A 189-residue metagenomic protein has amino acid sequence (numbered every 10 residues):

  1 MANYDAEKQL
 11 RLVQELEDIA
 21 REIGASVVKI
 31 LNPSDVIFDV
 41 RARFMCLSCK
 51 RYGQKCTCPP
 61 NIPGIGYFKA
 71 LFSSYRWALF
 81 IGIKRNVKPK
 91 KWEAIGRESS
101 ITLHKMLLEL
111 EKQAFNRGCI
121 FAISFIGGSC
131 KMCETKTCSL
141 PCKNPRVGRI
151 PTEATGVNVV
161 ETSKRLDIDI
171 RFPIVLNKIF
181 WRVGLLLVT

Functional and structural regions predicted by a protein language model:
A2-L31: TRNA-binding/sensing appendages of the translation machinery
S26-I30, D35-C56, P60-T189: Catalytic cores of enzyme domains
